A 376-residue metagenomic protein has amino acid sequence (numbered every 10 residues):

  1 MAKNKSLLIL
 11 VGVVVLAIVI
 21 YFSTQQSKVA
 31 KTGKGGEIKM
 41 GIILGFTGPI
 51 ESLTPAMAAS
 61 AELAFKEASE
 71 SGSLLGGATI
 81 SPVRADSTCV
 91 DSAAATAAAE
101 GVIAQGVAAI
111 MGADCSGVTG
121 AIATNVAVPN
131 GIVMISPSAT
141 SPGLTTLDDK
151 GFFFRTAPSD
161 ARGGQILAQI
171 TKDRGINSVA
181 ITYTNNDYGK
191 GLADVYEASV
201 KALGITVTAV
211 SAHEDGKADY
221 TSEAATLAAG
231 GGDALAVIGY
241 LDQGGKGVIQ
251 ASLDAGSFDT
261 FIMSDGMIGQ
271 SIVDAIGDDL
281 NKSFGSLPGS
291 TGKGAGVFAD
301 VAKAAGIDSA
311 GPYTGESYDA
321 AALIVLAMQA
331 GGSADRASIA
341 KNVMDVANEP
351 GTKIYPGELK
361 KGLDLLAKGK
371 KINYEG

Functional and structural regions predicted by a protein language model:
M1-G376: Extracytosolic ligand-binding ectodomains
